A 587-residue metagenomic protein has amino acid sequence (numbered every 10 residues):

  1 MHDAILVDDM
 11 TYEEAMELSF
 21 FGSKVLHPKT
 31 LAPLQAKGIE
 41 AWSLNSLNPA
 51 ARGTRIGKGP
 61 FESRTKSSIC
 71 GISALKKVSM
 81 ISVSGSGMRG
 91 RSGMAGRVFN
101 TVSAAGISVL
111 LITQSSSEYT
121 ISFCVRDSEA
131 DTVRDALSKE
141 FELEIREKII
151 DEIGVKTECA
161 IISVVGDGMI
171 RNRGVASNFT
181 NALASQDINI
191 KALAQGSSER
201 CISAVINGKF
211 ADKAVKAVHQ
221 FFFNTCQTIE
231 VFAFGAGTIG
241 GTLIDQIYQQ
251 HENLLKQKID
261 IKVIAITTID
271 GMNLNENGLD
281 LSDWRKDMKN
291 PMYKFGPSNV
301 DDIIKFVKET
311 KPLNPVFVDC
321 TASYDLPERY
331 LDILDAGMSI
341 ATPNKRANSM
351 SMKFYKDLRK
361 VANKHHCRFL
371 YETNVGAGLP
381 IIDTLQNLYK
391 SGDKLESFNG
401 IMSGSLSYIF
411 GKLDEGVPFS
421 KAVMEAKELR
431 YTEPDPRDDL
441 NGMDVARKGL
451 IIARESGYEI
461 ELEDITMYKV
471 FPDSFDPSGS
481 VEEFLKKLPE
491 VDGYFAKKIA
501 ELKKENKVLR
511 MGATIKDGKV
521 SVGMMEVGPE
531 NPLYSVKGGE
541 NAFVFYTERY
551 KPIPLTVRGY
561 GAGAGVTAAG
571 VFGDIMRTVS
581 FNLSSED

Functional and structural regions predicted by a protein language model:
M1-N224: C-terminal catalytic "cap/lid" subdomain
H27-P28, W42-N45, L111, A192-L193 (+5 more regions): General beta-strand structural signal in soluble alpha/beta enzymes
L31, F99, T180, I244 (+2 more regions): Generic hydrophobic/aromatic pocket-lining and core-packing "Φ" positions
S163, S397-M402, S407-F410, E425 (+1 more regions): Catalytic, metal-anchored helix/loop core of enzyme active sites in primary metabolism
E230-A236, G240-D335: N-terminal glycine-/serine-/threonine-rich beta1-alpha1-beta2 phosphate-ribose binding loop of Rossmann-like
S323-A336, K345-E372, A377-L385: Rossmann-fold NAD(P)-binding glycine/threonine-rich loop
K364-H366, L370-L429, D439-D444, I451: Rossmann-like NAD(P)H-binding beta-loop-alpha module
K412-L413, S420-S535: Substrate-binding/catalytic subdomain of NAD(P)-dependent oxidoreductase enzymes
